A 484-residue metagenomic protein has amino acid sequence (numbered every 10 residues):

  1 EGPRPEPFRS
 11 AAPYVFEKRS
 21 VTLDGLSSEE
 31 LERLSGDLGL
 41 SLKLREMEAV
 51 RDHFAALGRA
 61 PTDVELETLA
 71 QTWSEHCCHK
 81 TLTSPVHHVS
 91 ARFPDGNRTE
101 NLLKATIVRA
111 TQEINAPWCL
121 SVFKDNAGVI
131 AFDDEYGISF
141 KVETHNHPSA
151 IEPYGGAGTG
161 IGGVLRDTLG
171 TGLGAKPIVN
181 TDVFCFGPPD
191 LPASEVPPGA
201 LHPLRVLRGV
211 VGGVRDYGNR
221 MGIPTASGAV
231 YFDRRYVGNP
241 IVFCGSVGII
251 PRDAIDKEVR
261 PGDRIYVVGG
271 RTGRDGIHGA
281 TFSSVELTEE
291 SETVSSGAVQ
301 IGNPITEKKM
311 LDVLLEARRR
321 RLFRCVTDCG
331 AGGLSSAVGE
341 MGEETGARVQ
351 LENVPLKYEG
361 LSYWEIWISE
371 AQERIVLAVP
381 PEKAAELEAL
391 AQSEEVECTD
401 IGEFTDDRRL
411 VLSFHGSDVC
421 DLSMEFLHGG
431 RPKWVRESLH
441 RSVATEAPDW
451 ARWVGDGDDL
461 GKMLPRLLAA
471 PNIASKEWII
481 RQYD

Functional and structural regions predicted by a protein language model:
E1-D484: Glycine/proline-enriched, intrinsically flexible loops and inter-domain linkers
